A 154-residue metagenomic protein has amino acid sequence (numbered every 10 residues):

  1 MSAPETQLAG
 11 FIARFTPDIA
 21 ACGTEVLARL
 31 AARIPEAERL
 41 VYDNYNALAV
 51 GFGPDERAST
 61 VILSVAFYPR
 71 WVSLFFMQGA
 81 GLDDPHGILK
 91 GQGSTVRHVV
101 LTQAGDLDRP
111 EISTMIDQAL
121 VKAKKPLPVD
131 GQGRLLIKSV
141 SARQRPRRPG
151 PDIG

Functional and structural regions predicted by a protein language model:
M1-G154: Charge-dense, helix-prone N-terminal extensions
